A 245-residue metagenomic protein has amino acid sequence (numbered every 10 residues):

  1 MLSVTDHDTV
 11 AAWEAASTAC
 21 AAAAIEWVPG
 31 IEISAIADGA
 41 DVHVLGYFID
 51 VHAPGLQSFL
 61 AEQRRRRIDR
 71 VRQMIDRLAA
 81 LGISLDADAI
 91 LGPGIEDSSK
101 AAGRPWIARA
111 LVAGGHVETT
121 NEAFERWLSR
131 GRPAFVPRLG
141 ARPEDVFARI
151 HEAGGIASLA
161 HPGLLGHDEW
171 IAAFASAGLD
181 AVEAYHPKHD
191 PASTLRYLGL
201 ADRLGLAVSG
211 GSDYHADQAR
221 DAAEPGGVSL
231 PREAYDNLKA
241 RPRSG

Functional and structural regions predicted by a protein language model:
M1-A102, A177, A181-A219, G227: A metal-dependent hydrolase metal-coordination microenvironment
V10, G140-E144, H167-D168, P191-L195: Structural motif corresponding to alpha-helix initiation and N-cap regions
I36-I68, R109, A113-R132, A222-G245: Active-site gating loops and adjacent loop-to-helix segments of metal-dependent hydrolytic enzymes
L81-P133: Hydrophobic, aromatic-enriched interface-forming segments
G131-P137, A184: Glycine-rich tight-turn/loop motif centered on a GG-T
V136-G163, E169-A177: Conserved, well-ordered alpha-helix/loop/beta-strand core segments that scaffold catalytic motifs
